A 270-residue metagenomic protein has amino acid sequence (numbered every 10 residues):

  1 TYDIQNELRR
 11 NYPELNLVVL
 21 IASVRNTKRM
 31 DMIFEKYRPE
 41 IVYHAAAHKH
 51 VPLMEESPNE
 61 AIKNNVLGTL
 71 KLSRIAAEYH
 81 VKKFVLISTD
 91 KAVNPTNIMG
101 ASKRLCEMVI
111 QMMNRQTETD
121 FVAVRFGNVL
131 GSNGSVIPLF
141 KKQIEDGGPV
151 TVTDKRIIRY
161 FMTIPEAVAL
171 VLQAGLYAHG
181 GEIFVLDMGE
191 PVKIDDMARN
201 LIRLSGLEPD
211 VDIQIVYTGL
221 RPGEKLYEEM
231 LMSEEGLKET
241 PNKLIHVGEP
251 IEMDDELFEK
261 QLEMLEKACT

Functional and structural regions predicted by a protein language model:
Y2-P13: Glycine-rich phosphate-binding loop and adjoining beta1-alpha1-beta2 segment of Rossmann-like nucleotide-binding folds
V19, A61, F84, F121-V124 (+1 more regions): Hydrophobic/aromatic anchor residues within beta-strands of the central parallel beta-sheet of Rossmann-like
L20-I21, K63, D154, Y217: Conserved residues in the N-terminal Rossmann fold of short-chain dehydrogenase/reductase
L20-I41, G223: Conserved Rossmann-fold cofactor-binding substructure of NAD(P)-dependent oxidoreductases
R25, A92, V129-G131: Conserved sequence/active-site signature of Rossmann-fold short-chain dehydrogenase/reductase
R38, H44-E107, M112-N114: Conserved Rossmann-fold NAD(P)-dependent oxidoreductase catalytic core, especially the SDR/UDP-sugar
M108-V129, N133-T270: Strand-loop microenvironment adjacent to phosphate/nucleotide-handling motifs in alpha/beta enzyme folds
